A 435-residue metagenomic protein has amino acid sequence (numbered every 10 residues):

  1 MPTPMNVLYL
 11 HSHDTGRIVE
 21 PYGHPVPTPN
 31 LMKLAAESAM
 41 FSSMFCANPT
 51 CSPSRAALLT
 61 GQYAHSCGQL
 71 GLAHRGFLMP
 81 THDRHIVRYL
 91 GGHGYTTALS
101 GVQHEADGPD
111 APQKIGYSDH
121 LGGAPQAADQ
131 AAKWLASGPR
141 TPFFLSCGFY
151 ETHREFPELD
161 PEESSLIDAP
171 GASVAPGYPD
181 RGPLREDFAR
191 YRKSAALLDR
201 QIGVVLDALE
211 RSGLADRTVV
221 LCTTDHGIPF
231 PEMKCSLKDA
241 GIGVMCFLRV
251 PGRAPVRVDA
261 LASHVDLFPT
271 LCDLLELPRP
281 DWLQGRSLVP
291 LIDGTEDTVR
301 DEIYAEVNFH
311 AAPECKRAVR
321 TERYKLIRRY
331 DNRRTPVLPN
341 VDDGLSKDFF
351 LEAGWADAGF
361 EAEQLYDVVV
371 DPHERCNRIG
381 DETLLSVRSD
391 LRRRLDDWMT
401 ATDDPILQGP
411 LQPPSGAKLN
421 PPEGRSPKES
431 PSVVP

Functional and structural regions predicted by a protein language model:
M1-D357, E361-E363, P372-T400, L407-P410 (+1 more regions): Formylglycine-dependent sulfatase
Y366: Catalytic binding pocket for nucleotide-activated donors in carbohydrate/polymer assembly enzymes
V369: C-terminal helical cap and adjacent loop that interface with cofactors, partners, or active-site loops
